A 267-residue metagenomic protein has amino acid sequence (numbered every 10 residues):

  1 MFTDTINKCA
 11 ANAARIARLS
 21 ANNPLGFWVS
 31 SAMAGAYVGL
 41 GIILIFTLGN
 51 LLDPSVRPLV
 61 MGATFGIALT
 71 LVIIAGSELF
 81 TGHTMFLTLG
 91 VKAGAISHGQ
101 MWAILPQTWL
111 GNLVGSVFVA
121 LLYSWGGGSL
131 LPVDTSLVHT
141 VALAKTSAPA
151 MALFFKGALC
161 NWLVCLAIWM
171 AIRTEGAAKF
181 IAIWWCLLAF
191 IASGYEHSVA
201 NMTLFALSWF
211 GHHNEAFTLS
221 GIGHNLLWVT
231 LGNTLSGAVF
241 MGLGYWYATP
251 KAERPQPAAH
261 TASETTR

Functional and structural regions predicted by a protein language model:
M1-R267: Alpha-helical transmembrane segments and their helix-helix packing motifs
